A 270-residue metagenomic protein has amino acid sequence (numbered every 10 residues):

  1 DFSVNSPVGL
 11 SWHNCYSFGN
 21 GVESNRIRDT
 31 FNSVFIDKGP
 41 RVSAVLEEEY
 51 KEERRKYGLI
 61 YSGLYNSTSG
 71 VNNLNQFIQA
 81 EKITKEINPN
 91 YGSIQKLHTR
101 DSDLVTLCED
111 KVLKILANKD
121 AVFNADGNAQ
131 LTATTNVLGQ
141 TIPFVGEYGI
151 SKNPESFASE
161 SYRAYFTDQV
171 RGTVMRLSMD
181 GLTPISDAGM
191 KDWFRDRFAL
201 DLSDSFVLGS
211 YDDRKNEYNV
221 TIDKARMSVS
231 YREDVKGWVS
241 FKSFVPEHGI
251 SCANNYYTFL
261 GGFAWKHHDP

Functional and structural regions predicted by a protein language model:
D1-K51: Long, charge-dense tracts
Y50, R54, Q95, D101-D103 (+1 more regions): Beta-sheet-dominated scaffold domains
L59-I78, D120-N136: Blade/loop signatures of beta-propeller domains
I60-L64, N73-Q76, E86, S93 (+2 more regions): Residue-level preference for alpha-helix termini and adjacent loops
N72-N90, N136-G146: A short helix->beta-strand "capping" segment at the edge of beta-propeller domains
A80, N90, L97-T99, V105: Short, surface-exposed loop/turn motifs at beta-strand boundaries within globular domains
